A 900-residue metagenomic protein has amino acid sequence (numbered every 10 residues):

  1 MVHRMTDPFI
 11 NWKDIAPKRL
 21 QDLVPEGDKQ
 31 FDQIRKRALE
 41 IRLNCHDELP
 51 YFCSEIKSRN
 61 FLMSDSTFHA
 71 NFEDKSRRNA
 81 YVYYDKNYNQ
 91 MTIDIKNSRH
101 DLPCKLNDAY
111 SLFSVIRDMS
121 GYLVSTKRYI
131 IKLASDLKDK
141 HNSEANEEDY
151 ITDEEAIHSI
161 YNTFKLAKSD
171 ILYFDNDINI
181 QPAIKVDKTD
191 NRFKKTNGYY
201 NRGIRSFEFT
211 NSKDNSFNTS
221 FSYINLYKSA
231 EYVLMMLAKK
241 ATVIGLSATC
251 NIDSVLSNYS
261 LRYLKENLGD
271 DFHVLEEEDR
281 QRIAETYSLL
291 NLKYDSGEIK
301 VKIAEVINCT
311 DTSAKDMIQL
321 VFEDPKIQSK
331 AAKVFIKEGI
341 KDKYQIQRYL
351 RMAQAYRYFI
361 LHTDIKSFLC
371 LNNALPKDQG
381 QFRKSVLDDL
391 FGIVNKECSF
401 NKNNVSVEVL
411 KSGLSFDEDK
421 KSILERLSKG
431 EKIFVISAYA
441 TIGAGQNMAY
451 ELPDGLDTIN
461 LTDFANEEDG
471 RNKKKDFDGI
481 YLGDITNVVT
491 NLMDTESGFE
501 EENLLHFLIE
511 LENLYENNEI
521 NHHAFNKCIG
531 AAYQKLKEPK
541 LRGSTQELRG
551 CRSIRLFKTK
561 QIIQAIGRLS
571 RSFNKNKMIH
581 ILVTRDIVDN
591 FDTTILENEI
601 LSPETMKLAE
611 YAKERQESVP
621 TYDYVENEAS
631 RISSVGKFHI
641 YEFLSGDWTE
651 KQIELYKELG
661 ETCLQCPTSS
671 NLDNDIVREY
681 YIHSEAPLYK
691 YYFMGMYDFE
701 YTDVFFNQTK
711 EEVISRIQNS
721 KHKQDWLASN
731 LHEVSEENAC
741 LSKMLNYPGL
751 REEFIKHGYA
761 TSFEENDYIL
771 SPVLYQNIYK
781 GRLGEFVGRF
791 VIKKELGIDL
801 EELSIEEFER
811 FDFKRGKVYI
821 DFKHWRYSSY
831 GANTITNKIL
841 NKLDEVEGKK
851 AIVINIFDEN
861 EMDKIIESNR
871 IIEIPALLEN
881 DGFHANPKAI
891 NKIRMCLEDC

Functional and structural regions predicted by a protein language model:
M1-S159, D214-K315, L320, Y439-S544 (+1 more regions): Signature of the SF2 helicase/ATPase Hel1-core->accessory helical subdomain module
F61-S222, S313-I336, M696, E700-I755 (+1 more regions): Long, low-complexity, polar/charged, intrinsically disordered or flexibly structured peripheral segments
Q345-V386: Conserved strand-helix element at the start of the C-terminal RecA-like helicase core
S428-G443: Conserved two-lobed SF2 helicase motor
Q564, S570-W726: Long, largely alpha-helical accessory region at the distal end of helicase-like NTP-driven motors
T761-L803: Acidic-basic catalytic patches of nuclease active cores, encompassing PD-(D/E)XK and other metal-cofactor nuclease
G788, I792, F811-G831: Conserved catalytic cores of phosphodiester-cleaving nucleases, focusing on short active-site segments
K823-G882: Catalytic cores of nucleic-acid endonucleases
